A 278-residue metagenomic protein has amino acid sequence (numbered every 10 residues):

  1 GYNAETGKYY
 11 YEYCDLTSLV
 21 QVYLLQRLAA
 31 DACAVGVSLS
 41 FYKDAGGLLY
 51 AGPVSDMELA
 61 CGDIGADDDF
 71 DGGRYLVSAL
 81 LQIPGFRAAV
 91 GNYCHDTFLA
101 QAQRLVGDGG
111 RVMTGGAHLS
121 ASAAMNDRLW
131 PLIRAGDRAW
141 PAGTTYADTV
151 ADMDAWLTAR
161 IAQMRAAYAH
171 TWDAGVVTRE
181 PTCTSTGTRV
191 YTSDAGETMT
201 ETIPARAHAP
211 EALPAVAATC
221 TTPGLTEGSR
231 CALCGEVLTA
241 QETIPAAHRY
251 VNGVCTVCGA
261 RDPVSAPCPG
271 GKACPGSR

Functional and structural regions predicted by a protein language model:
G1-T171: Middle-to-C-terminal accessory/interaction subdomains
H170-R278: Thrombospondin type-1
